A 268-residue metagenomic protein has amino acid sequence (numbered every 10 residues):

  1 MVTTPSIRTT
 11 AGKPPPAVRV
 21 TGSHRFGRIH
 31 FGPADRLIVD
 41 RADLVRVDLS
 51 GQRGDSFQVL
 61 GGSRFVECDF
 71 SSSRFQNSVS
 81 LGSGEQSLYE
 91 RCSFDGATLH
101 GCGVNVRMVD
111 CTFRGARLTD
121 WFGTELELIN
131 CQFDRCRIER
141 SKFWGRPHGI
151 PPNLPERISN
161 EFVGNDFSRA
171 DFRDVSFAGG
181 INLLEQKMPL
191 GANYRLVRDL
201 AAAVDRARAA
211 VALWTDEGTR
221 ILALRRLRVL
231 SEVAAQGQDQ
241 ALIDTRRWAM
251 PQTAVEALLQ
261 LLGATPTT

Functional and structural regions predicted by a protein language model:
M1-R208: Tandem repeat scaffolds
L190-T268: Long, ordered, amphipathic alpha-helical scaffolds
